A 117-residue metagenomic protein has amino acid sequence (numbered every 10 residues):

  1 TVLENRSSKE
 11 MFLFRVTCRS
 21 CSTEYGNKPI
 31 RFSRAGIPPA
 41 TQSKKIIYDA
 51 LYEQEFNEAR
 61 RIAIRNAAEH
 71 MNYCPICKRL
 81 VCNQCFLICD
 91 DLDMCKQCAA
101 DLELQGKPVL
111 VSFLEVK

Functional and structural regions predicted by a protein language model:
T1-L13: N-terminal pre-domain and mature-chain start segments
V16-C21, C74-C77, C95-C98: Short cysteine-rich clusters marking metal-coordination/redox-active sites
S33-E53, D90-D101: Cysteine-rich micro-motifs
G36, T41, M71-N83: RING/U-box catalytic core of ubiquitin/SUMO E3 ligases
L51-H70: Intrinsically disordered, low-complexity acidic Ser/Thr-rich regulatory segments
A63-A68, C74-C77, C85-M94: Short linker/helix segments within small regulatory modules
F86-K117: Cys/His-rich, Zn2+-coordinating zinc-finger modules
